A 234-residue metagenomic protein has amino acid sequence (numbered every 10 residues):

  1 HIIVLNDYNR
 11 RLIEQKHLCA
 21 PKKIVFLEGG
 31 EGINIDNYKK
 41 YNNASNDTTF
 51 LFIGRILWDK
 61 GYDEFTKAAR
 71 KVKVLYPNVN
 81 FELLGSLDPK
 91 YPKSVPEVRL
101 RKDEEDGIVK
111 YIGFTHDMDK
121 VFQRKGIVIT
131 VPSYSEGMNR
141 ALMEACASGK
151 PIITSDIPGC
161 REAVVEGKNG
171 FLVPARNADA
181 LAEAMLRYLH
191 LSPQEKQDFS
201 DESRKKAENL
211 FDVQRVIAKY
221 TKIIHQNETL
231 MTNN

Functional and structural regions predicted by a protein language model:
H1-K39: Donor nucleotide-sugar binding/catalytic pocket of nucleotide-sugar-dependent glycosyltransferases
N42-K60, F65-R70, F81-L84: Conserved donor-binding/catalytic core segment of Leloir-type glycosyltransferases
G85, V95-F114: Nucleotide-activated donor-binding/catalytic signature segment of Leloir-type glycosyltransferases, i.e., the conserved
V109-F122, R176: Conserved active-site histidine-acidic residue motif and adjacent donor-binding/catalytic loop of glycosyltransferases
V121, I157-G167, F171-L172: Short acidic/histidine- and often glycine-rich active-site loop of Leloir-type glycosyltransferases that engages
T130, P151-T154: Short hydrophobic beta-strand element within catalytic cores of glycosyltransferases and related nucleotide-activated
E166-G167, F171-A178, R187-P193: Conserved acidic donor-binding segment of nucleotide-sugar-dependent glycosyltransferases
A180, R187, Q194-L210, V216-K222: A short, well-ordered alpha-helix in the C-terminal region of glycosyltransferases
